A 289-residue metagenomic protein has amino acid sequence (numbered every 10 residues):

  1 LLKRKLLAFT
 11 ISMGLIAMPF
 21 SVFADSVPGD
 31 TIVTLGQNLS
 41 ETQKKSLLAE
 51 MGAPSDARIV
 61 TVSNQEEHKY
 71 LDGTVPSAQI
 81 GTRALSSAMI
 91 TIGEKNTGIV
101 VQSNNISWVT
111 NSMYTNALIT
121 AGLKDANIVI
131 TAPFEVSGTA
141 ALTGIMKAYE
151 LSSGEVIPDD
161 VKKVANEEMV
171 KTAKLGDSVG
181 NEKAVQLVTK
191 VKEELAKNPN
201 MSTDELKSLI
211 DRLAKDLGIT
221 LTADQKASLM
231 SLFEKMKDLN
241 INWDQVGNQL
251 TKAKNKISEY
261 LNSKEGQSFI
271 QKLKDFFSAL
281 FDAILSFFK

Functional and structural regions predicted by a protein language model:
L1-A24, F277, F281-I284: Sec-dependent N-terminal signal peptides of Gram-positive bacterial secreted proteins and lipoproteins
L15, L47-S55, A117-L118, Y149 (+3 more regions): Hydrophobic, Leu/Ile/Phe/Ala-enriched alpha-helical segments that form helix-helix packing faces
A24-I128, L151: N-terminal, leucine/charged-rich tether regions that mediate assembly and partner docking in large macromolecular
S40, S63, T110, S137 (+7 more regions): Alpha-helix initiation/capping motif
K45, S112, N116, T143 (+11 more regions): Solvent-exposed, polar/charged alpha-helical surfaces in well-ordered, non-transmembrane soluble domains, broadly
I106-T110, G176-N181, P199, T203 (+2 more regions): Long, contiguous ectodomains of secretory-pathway proteins
I119-T220, D224: Soluble oligomerization/assembly scaffold segments of membrane-associated complexes
T220-K289: Charged, long alpha-helical assembly modules
